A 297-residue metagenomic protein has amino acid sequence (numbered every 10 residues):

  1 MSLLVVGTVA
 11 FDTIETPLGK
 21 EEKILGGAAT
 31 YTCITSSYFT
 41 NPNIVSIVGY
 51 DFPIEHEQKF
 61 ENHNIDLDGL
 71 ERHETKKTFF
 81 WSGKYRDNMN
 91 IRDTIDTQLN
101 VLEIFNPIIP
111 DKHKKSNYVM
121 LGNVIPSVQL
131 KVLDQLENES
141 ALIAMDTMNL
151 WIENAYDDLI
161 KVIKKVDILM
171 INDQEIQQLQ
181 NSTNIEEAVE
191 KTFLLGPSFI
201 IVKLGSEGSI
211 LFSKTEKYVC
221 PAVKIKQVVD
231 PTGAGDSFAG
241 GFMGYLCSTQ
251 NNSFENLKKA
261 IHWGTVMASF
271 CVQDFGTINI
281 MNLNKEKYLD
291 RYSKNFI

Functional and structural regions predicted by a protein language model:
M1-L4: Extreme N-terminal starter segment of soluble prokaryotic enzymes
F11-K23, Y38-M120, D134-A141, L289-I297: Conserved N-terminal subdomain of the carbohydrate kinase-like
G27-S37, L133-D134: Histidine-anchored nucleotide/phosphate-binding helix
T32-P42, Y245-Q250: Alpha-helix C-terminal capping segments
I34, W81-K84, G208-F212: Short beta-strand scaffold segments in enzyme catalytic cores
G49-D51, N123-V128, M148-I152: Short beta->alpha connector loops
E137-L142, L150-V219: Conserved phosphate/ATP/ADP-binding segment of small-molecule kinases
I185-I297: Conserved phosphate-binding/catalytic region of the ribokinase-like
